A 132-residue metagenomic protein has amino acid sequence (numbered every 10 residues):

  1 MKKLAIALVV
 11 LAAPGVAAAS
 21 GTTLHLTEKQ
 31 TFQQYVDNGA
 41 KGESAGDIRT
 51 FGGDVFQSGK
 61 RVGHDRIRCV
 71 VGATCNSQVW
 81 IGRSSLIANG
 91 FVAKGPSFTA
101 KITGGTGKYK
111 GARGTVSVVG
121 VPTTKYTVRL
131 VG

Functional and structural regions predicted by a protein language model:
L4-A13: Sec-dependent N-terminal signal peptides
A12-T22: Bacterial Sec-dependent signal peptides at the C-terminal "C-region" and cleavage site
S20-G132: Beta-strand-enriched cores of mature, soluble protein domains
